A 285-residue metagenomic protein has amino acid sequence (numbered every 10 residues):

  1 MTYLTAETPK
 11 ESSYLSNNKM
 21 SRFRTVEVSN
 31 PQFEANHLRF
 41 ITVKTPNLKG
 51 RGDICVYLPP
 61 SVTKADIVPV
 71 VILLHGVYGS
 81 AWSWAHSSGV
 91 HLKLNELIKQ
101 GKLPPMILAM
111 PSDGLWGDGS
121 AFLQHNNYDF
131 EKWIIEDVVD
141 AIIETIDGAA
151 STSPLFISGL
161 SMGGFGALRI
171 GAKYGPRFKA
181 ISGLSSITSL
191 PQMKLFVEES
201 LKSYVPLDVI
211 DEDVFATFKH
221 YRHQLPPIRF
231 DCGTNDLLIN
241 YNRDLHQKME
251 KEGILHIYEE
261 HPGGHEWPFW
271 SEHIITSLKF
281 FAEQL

Functional and structural regions predicted by a protein language model:
T2-L285: Non-catalytic cap/lid and distal C-terminal segments of serine-dependent acyl enzymes
